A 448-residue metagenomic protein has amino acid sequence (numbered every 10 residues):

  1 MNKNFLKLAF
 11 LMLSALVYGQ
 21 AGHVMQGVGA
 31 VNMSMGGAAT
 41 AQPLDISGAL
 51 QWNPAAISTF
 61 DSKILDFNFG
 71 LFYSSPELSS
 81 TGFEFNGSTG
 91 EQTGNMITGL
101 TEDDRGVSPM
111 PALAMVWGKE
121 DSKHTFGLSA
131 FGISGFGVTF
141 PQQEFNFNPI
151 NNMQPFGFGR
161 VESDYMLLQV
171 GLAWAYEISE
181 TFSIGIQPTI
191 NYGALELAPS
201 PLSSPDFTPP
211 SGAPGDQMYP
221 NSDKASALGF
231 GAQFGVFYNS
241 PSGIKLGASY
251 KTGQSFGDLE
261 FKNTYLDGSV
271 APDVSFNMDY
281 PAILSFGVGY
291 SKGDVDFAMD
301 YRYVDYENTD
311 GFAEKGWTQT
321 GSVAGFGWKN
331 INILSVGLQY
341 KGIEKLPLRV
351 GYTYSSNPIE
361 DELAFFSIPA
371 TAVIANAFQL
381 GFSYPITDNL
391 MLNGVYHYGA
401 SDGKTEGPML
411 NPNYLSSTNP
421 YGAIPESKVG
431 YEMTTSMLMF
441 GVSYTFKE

Functional and structural regions predicted by a protein language model:
K3-L11: Sec-dependent signal peptide recognition, specifically the positively charged N-region followed immediately by
M12, V28, F60-S62: A generic structural signal for short, non-catalytic loop/turn and secondary-structure boundary residues
S14-Y18: N-terminal signal peptide c-region/cleavage motif recognized by signal peptidases
Q20-G36, T40, E91-Q92, S108-E448: Outer-membrane beta-barrel porins/channels
P43-W52, S58-F145: Outer-membrane beta-barrel translocator/receptor signature
W52-N53, F234: A generic local structural motif
